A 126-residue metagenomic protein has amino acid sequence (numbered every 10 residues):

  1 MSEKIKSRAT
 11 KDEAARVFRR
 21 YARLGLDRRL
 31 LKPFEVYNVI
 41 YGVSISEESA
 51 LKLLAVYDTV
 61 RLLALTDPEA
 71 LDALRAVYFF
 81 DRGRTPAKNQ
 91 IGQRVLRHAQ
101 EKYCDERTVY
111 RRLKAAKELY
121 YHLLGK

Functional and structural regions predicted by a protein language model:
M1-L65, R97, G125-K126: N-terminal interaction/assembly modules
P33, T85-P86, Y121: Short linear functional motifs in flexible/disordered or boundary regions
D67-A70: The N-cap/first-turn positions of alpha helices within or immediately adjacent to helix-turn-helix DNA-binding domains
A73-L74: A short pre-motif secondary-structure segment
D81-D105: Helix-turn-helix DNA-binding module
D105, V109-L124: DNA major-groove recognition helices of helix-turn-helix
